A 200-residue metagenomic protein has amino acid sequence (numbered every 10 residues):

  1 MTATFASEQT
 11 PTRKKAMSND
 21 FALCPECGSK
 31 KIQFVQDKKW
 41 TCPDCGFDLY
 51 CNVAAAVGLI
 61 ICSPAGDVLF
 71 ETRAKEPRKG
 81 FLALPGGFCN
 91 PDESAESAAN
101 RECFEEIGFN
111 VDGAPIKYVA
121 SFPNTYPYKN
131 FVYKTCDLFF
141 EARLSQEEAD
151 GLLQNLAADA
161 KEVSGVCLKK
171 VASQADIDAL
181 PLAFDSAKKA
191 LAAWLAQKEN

Functional and structural regions predicted by a protein language model:
T2-N19, L59, Y118, F122 (+2 more regions): A broadly conserved sequence feature marking short terminus-proximal activation segments in nucleic acid-centric
R13-L59: Acidic, metal-coordinating catalytic segment for phosphate/diphosphate chemistry, firing primarily on the Nudix
L23, G58, D67, P115 (+1 more regions): Conserved beta-strand and immediately adjacent loop positions that scaffold enzyme active sites
D37, N52-A56, P77-K79, L84 (+1 more regions): Short connector loops at helix/strand junctions that flank enzyme active sites, especially segments positioning acidic
G58, L69-T72, Q154-N155: Beta-strand scaffold of nucleotide-dependent catalytic cores
I61-C62, F70, A142, L168: Conserved hydrophobic "DFG−1" position in protein kinase catalytic cores
S63-E105: Conserved Nudix-box catalytic region and its N-terminal flanking loop in Nudix hydrolases and closely related
C89-F184, E199: Unchanged
